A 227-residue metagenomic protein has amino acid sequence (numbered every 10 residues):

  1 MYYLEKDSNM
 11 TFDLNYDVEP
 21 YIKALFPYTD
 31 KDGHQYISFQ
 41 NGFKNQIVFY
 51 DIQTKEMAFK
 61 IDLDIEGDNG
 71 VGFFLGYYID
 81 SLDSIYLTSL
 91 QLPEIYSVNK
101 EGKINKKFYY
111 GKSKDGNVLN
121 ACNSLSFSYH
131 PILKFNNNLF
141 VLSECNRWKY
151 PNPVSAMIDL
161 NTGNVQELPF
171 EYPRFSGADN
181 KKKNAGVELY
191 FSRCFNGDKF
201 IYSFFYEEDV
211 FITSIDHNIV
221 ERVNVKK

Functional and structural regions predicted by a protein language model:
S8, F12, M57-D64, N105-N117 (+2 more regions): Beta-propeller fold detector
D13-I47: Beta-strand-rich domains and repeat architectures in extracellular enzymes and scaffolds, especially beta-propellers
K23-K31, G76-D80, S124-N136, V187-N196: Structural signature of eukaryotic scaffold interfaces centered on beta-propeller domains
S38-G42, L87-Q91, V141-E144, Y202-F205: Conserved beta-strand positions in repeat-built beta-propeller and related beta-rich domains
F43-N45, L92-E94, N146-Y150, E207-D209: Short glycine/acidic-enriched loop and turn motifs that connect beta-strands
E56-L90, G111-N123: Blade-loop segments of beta-propeller domains
L92-P93, K100-N136, L142, N146: Asp-box/WD-like beta-propeller blade repeats and closely related beta-sheet repeat scaffolds
N152-G163, I212: Beta-propeller blade signature
